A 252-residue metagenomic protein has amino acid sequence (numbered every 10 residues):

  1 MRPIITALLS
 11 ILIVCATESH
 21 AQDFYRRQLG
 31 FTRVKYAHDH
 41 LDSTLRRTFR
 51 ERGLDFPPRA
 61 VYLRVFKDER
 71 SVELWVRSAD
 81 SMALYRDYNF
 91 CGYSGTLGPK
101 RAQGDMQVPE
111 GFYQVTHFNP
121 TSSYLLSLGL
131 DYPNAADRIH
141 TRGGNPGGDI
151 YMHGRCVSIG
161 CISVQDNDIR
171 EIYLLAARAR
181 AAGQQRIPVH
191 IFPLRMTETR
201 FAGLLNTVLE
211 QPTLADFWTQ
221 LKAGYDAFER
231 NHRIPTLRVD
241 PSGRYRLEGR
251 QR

Functional and structural regions predicted by a protein language model:
M1-I4: Positively charged n-region of N-terminal signal peptides that target proteins for export
T6-C15: Bacterial N-terminal signal peptides
T17-A21: Sec/Tat signal peptide C-region and signal peptidase I cleavage site
Q22-I159, N167-I187, M196-R252: Cell wall/extracellular polymer interaction/catalysis modules
V164: A conserved hydrophobic position in a structured secondary element of the catalytic/binding core that shapes
F192-P193: Hydrophobic transmembrane alpha-helices
